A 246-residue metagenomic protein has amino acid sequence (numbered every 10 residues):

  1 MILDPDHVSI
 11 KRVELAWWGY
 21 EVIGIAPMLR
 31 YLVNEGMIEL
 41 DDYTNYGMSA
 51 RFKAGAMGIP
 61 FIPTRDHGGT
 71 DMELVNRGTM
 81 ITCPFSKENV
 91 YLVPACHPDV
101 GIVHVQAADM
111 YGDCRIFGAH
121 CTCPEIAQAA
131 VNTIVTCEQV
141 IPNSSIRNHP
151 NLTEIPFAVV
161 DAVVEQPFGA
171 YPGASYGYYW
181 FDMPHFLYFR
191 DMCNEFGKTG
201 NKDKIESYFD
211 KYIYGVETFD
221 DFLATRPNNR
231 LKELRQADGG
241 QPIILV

Functional and structural regions predicted by a protein language model:
M1-V246: Conserved alpha/beta enzyme-core scaffold
